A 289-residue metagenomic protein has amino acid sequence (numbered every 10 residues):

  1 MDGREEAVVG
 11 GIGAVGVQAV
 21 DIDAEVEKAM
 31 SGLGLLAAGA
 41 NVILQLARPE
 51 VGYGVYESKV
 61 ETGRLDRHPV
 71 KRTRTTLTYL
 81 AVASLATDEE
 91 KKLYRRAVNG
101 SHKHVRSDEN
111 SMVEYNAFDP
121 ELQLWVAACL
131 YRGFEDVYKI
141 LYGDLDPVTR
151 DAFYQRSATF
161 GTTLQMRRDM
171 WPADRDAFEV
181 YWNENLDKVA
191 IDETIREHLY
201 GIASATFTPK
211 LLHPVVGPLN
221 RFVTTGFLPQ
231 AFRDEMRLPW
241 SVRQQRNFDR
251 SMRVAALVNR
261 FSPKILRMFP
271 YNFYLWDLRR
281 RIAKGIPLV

Functional and structural regions predicted by a protein language model:
M1-V289: Mature, function-bearing regions of proteins
